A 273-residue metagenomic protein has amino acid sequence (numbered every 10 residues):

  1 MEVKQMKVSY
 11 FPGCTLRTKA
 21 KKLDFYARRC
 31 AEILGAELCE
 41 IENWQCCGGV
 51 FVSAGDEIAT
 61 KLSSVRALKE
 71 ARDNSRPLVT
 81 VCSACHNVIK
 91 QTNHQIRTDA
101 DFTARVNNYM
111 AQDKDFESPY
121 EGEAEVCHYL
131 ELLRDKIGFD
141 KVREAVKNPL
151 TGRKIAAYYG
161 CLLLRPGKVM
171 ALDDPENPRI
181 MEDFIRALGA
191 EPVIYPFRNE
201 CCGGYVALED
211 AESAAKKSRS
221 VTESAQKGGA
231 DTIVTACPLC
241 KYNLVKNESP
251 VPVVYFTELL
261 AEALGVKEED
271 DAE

Functional and structural regions predicted by a protein language model:
E2-E273: Iron-sulfur cluster-binding electron-transfer modules in prokaryotic oxidoreductases
